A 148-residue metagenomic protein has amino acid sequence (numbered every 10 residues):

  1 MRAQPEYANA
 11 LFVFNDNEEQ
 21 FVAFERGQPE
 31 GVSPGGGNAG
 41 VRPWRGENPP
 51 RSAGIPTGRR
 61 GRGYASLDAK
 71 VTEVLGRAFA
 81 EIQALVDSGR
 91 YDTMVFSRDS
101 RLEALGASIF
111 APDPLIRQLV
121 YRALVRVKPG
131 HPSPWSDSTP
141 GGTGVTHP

Functional and structural regions predicted by a protein language model:
M1-P148: Macrodomain-like recognition of ADP-ribose-binding/processing modules
